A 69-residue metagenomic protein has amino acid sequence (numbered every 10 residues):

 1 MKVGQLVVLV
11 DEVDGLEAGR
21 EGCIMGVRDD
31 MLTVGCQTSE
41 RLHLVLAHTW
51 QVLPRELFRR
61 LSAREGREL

Functional and structural regions predicted by a protein language model:
V3-R59, A63-G66: Basic/aromatic-rich interaction segments and small domains that mediate binding to polyanionic partners
